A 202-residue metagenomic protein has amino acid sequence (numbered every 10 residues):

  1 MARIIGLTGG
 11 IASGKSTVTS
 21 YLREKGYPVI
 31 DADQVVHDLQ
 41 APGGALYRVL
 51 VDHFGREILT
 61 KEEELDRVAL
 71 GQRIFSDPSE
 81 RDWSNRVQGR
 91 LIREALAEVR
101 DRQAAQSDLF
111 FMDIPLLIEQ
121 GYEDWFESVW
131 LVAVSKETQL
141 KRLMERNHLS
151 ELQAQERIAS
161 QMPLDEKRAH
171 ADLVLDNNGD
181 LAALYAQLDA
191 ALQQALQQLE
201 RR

Functional and structural regions predicted by a protein language model:
M1-Q34: Walker A (P-loop) phosphate-binding motif
I4, Y27-V29, L109, R168 (+1 more regions): Hydrophobic "anchor" residues on beta-strands that sit immediately upstream of conserved functional sites
G14, D33, S84, F111 (+3 more regions): Residue-level signal for inorganic ion chemistry
K25, Y47, V51, K136-K141 (+2 more regions): An amphipathic alpha-helix signature
P28, Q34, S128, D172-L173: Well-ordered beta-strand positions
H37-D108: ATP-dependent small-molecule kinase phosphotransfer cores that center on conserved nucleotide phosphate-binding segments
A95-L96, Q103, D124-W125, K141 (+2 more regions): Small-molecule kinase domains that catalyze NTP-dependent phosphoryl transfer to phosphate-bearing small molecules
A97-A105, L109-E145: ATP-dependent NMP and nucleoside kinases share a basic, alpha-helical "lid"
